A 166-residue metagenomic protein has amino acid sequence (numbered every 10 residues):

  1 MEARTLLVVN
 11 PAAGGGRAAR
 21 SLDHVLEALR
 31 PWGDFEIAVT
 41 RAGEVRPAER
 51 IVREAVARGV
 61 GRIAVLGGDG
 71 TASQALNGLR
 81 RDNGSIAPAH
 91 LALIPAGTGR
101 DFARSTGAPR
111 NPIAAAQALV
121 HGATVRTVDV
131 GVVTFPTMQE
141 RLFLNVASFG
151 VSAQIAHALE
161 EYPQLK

Functional and structural regions predicted by a protein language model:
M1-L66, S73, N77, A114-A116: ATP/NTP phosphate-donor binding region
L6, P31-W32, A42, R80-K166: Catalytic core of DAGKc-family lipid kinases
A48, G70-A75, G99-F102, T127-V128: Short glycine/serine/threonine-rich phosphate/pyrophosphate-binding segments that cradle anionic phosphate groups
